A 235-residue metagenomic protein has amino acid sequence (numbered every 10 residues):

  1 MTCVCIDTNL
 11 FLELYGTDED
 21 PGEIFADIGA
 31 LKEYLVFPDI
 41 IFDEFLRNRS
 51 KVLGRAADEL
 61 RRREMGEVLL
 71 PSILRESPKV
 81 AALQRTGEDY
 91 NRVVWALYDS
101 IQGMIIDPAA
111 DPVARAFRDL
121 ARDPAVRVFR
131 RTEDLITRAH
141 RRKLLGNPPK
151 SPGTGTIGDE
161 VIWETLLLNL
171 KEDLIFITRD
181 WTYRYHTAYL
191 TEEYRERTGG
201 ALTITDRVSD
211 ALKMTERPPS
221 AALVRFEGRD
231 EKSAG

Functional and structural regions predicted by a protein language model:
T2-I175, W181-G235: Active-site-proximal, substrate-binding regions of enzyme catalytic domains and RNA-binding/basic surfaces
